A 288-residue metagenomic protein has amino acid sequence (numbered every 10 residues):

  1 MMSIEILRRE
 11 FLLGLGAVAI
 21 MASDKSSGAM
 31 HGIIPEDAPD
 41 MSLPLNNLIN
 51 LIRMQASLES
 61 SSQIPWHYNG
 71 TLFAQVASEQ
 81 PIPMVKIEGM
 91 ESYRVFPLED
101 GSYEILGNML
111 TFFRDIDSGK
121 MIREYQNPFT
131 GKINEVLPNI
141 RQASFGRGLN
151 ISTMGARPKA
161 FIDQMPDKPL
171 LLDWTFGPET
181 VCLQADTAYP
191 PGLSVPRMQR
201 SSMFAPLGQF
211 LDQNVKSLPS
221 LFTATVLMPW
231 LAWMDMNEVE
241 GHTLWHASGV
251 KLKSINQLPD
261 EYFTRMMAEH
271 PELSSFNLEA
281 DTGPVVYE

Functional and structural regions predicted by a protein language model:
M1-S3, I20, A29, N108: Residue-level detector of intrinsically disordered terminal segments
M2-V18: N-terminal secretory signal peptides and thylakoid transit peptides that target proteins across membranes
I4, R9, M54-S62, Y93-L106 (+1 more regions): Short, surface-exposed loop and linker segments with low hydrophobicity and enrichment for Pro/Ser/Thr
E5, D24-R53: C-terminal segment of N-terminal export signals and the immediately downstream linker at the start of the mature
S42-S57, Q63-D100: Short, solvent-exposed loop/hinge segments that bridge or flank secondary-structure elements
A77-D212: Predominantly extracellular/secreted and cell-surface proteins with exposed, flexible low-complexity segments
R200-W230: Mature extracytoplasmic/lumenal regions of exported proteins
L227-E288: Edge beta-strand at a domain terminus
